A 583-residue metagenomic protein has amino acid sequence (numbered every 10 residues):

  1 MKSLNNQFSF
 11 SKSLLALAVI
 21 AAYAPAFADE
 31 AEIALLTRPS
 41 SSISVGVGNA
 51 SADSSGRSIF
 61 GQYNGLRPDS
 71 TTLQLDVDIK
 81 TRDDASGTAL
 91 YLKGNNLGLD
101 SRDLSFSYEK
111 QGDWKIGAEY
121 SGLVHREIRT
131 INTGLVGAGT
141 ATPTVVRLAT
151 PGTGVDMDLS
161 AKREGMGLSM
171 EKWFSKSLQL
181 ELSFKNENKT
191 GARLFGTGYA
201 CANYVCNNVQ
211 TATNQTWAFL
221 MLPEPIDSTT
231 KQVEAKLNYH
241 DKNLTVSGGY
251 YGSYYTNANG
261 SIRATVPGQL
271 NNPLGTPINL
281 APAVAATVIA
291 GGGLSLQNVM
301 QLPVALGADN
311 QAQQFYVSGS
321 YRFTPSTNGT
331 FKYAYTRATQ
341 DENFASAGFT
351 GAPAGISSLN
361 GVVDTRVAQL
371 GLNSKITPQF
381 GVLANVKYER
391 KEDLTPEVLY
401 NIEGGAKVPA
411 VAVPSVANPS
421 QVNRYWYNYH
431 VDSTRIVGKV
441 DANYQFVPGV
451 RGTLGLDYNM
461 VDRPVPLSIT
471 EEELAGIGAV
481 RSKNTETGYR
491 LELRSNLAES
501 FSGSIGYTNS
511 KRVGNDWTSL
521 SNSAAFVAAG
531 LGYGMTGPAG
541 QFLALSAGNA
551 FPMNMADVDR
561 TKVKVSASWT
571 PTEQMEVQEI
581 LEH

Functional and structural regions predicted by a protein language model:
A34-Q62, R67-L73, L90: Transmembrane beta-strand segments of Gram-negative outer membrane beta-barrel proteins
P39-S41, T71-V77, R102-L104, E164-L168 (+6 more regions): Hydrophobic, lipid-facing positions within transmembrane beta-strands of outer-membrane proteins
S41, V45, T88-L92, I116-A118 (+10 more regions): Transmembrane beta-strands of outer-membrane beta-barrel proteins
V45-V47, F60-Q62, S86-L97, A118-Y120 (+2 more regions): Transmembrane beta-strand segments that form the barrel wall of outer-membrane beta-barrel proteins
V47-S51, T72, G94-D100, K110-G112 (+11 more regions): Transmembrane beta-strands of outer-membrane beta-barrel pores
N64-D69, G94-N96, Y108, M157-K162 (+8 more regions): Replace "Gram-negative outer membrane beta-barrel proteins" with "bacterial and organellar outer membrane beta-barrel
R82-A85, Q111-D113, S175-S177, T230 (+9 more regions): Outer-membrane beta-barrel channels and translocator barrels
T130-P151, R193-M221, N259-L306, Q340-L359 (+3 more regions): Solvent-exposed loop segments that connect transmembrane elements
